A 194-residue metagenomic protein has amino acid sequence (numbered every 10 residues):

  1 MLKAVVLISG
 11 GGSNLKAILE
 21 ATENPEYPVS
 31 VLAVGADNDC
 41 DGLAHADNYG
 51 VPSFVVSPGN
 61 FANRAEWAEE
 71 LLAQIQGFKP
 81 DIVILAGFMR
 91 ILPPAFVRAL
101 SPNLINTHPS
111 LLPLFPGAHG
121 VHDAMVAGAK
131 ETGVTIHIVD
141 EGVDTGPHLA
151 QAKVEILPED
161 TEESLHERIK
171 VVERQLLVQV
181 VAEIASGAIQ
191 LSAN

Functional and structural regions predicted by a protein language model:
M1-D41: N-terminal Rossmann-like dinucleotide-binding module
M1-L2, Q190-N194: SAM-dependent methyltransferases
I8, G35, R64, A68 (+2 more regions): Amphipathic, non-transmembrane alpha-helical scaffold segments
K16-E20, E69-Q76, Q175-V178, A182: Amphipathic, non-transmembrane alpha-helical secondary structure
A21, M89-S192: Donor/substrate-binding cores of folate-linked one-carbon enzymes
P25-S30, D37-F78: N-terminal glycine-/serine-/threonine-rich beta1-alpha1-beta2 phosphate-ribose binding loop of Rossmann-like
F54, A62-L112: Helix-adjacent hinge/juxtasegments
